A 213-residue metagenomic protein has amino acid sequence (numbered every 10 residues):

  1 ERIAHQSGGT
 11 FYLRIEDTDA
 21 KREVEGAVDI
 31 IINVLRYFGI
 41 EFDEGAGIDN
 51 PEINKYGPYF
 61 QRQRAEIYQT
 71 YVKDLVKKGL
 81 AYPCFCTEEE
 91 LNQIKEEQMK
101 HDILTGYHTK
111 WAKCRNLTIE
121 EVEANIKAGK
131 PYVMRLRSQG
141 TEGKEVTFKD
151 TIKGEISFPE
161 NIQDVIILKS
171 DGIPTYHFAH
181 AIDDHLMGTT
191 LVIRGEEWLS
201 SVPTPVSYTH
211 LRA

Functional and structural regions predicted by a protein language model:
E1-K100, S200-R212: N-terminal Rossmann-like or analogous alpha/beta NTP/dinucleotide-binding catalytic cores that position adenine
D74-K78, Y82-R212: Active-site cores that bind ATP or allylic diphosphates and position pyrophosphate for catalysis
